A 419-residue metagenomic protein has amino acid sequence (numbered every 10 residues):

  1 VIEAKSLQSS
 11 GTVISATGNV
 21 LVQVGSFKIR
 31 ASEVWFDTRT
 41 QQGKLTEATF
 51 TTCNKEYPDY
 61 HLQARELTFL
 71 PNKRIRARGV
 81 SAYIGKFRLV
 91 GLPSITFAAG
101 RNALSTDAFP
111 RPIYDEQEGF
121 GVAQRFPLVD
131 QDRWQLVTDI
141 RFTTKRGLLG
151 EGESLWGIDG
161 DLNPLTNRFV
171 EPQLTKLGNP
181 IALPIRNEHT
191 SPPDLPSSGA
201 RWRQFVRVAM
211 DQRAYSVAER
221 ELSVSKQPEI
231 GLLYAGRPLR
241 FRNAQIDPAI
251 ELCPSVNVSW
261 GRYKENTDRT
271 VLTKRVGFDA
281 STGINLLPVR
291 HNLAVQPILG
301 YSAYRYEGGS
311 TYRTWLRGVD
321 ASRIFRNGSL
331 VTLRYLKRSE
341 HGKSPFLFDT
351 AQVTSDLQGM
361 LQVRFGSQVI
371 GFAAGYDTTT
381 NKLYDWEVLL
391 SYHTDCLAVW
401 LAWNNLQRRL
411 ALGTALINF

Functional and structural regions predicted by a protein language model:
V1-A200, R213-L222, T270-L272, D349-S355 (+2 more regions): Structural signature for solvent-exposed beta-strand/loop edge elements and short helix-capping sites, enriched
V22-V24, T51, Y114, I140-T144 (+14 more regions): Transmembrane beta-strands of outer-membrane beta-barrel pores
S26, K55, A77, F87 (+9 more regions): Short acidic, gly/pro-rich beta-turn/loop elements at beta-sheet edges and active-site/ligand-binding grooves
W35, W134, W156, W202 (+4 more regions): A residue-identity detector for tryptophan
A64, E229, E387: Broad gene-expression machinery/nucleic-acid interaction feature
D159-D161, L165, P192-S259, K264-T282 (+1 more regions): Long, internal scaffold/assembly segments composed of regular secondary structure
Q245-E251, V271-F419: Exposed, low-structure sequence patches enriched in small/polar residues
